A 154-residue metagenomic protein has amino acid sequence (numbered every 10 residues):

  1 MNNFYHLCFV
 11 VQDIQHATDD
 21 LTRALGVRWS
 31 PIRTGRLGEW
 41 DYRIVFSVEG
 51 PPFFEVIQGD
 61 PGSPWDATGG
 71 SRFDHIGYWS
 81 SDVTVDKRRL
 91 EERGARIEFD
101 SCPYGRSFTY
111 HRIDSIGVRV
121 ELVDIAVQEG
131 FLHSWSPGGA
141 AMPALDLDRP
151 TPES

Functional and structural regions predicted by a protein language model:
M1-R43: Long, hydrophobic N-terminal alpha-helical segment
N2, L7, P51-P52, I97 (+2 more regions): Short non-domain terminal segments
F4-C8, L21, F54-I57, R72-F73 (+1 more regions): Short, structured motif recognition centered on aromatic/hydrophobic residues
F4-Q12, F46-V48, W65-T84, R112: Vicinal oxygen chelate
H16-D19, V83-R88: Short, conserved charged micro-motifs
V27-A67, S107-G130: Conserved short beta-strand elements that form part of the metal-binding/catalytic scaffold of enzyme active sites
S30-D41, D60-H75, D86-R93, E98 (+2 more regions): A cross-kingdom feature marking solvent-exposed beta-strand/loop segments within repeated, beta-rich binding/scaffold
V45-F46, R88-S154: Vicinal oxygen chelate
